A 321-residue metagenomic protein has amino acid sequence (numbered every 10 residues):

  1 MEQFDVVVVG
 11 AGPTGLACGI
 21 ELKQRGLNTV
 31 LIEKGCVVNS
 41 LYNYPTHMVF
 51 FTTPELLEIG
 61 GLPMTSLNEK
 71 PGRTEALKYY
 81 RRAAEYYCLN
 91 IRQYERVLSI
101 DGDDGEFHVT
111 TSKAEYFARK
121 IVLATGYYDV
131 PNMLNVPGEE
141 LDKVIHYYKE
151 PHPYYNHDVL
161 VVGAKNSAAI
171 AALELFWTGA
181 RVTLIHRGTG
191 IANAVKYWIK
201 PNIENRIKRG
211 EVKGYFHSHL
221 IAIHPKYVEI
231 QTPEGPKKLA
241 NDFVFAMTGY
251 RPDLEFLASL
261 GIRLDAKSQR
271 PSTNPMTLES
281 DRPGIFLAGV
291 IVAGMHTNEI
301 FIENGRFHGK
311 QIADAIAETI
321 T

Functional and structural regions predicted by a protein language model:
E2-T14, H157-V162: Beta1/beta-strand and adjacent pyrophosphate-binding region of the FAD-binding site in flavoprotein oxidoreductases
D5, N28, D158, A180-T183 (+1 more regions): Residues at the starts of beta-strands that form the adenosine-phosphate
A11, T125-G126, T248-G249: Glycine-rich, N-terminal phosphate-binding loop of Rossmann-like dinucleotide-binding domains
A11-L89, A169, L173-W198, A266-K267: Beta1-alpha1 glycine-rich phosphate/pyrophosphate-binding loop at the start of Rossmann-like nucleotide-binding domains
R92-D103, V109, Y116, W177-S268: A Rossmann-like FAD-binding core segment of flavoenzymes
G102, S112-L184, G188-I199: Predominantly flavin-linked oxidoreductase catalytic cores and closely associated redox partners
E139-P153, Y250-E299: FAD-site-proximal beta/loop scaffold in flavoenzymes
G289-T321: A conserved FAD-binding loop/helix module that cradles the flavin
